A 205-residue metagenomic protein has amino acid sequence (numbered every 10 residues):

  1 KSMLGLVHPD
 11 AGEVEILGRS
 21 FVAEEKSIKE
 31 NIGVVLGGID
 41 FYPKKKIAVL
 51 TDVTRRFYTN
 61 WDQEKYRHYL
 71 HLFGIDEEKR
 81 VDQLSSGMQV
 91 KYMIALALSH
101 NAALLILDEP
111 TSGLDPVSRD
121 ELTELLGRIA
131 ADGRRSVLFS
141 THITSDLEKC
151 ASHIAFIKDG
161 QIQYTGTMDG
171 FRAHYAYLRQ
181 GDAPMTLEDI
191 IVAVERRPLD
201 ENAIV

Functional and structural regions predicted by a protein language model:
L4: Helix-to-loop junction immediately C-terminal to a conserved catalytic motif
G12-A23, S27-I28: Conserved ABC transporter NBD signature motif
E30, L36-Y92: ABC-family P-loop ATPase nucleotide-binding domains
I94, L114: Hydrophobic anchor residue at the start of the ABC signature
L105-E109: Catalytic Walker B motif of ABC-type/P-loop ATPase nucleotide-binding domains
R119-G133: Helical segment within the ABC ATPase nucleotide-binding domain
